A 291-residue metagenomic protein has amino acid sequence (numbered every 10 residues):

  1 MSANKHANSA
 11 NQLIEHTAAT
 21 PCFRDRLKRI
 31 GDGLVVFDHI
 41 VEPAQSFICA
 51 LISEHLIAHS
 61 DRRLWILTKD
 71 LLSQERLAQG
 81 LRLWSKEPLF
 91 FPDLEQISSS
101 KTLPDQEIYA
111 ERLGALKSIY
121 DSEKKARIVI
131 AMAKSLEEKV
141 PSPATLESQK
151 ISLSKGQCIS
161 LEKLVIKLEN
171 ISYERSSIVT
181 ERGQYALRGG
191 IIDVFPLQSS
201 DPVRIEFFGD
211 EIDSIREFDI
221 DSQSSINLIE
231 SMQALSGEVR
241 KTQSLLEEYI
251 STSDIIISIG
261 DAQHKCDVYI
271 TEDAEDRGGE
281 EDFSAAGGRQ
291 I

Functional and structural regions predicted by a protein language model:
M1-I291: ASCE RecA-like P-loop NTPase motor cores that couple ATP hydrolysis to mechanical translocation on nucleic acids
